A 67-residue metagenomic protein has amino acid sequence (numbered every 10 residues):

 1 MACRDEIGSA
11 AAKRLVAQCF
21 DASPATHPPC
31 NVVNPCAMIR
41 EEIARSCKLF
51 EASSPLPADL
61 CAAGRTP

Functional and structural regions predicted by a protein language model:
M1-P67: Post-signal/leader-peptide non-cytosolic segments of secretory proteins
